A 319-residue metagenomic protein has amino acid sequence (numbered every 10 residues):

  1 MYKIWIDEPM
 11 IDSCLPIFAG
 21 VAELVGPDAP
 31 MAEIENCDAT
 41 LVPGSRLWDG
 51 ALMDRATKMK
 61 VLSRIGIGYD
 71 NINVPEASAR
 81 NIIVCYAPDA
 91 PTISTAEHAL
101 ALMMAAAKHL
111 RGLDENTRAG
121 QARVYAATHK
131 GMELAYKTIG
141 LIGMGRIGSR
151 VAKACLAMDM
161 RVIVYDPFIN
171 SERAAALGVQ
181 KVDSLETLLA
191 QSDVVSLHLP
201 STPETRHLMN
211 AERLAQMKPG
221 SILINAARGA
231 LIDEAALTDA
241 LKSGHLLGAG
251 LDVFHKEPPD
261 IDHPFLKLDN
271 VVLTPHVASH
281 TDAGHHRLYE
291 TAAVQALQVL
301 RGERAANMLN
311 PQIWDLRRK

Functional and structural regions predicted by a protein language model:
M1-A87, N210: An N-terminal-biased, well-structured beta-alpha scaffold segment characteristic of Rossmann-like dinucleotide-binding
K3-I4, S13, S94, I163-Y165 (+3 more regions): Structural/interface elements that position substrates and couple domains in central-metabolism enzymes
A22, I82, V179-Q180, N270-V272: Short, conserved active-site loop motifs that form the nucleotide-linked donor/cofactor pocket
D38-A39, M59-V61, V194, I222 (+2 more regions): Short, Asp-centered acidic motifs that coordinate Mg2+ and/or phosphate in catalytic or ligand-binding sites
W48-L52, P167-P264: Rossmann-like adenosine-cofactor binding region
R80, P88-T138, R150-K153, A157 (+1 more regions): Phosphate-binding beta-alpha-beta segment of Rossmann-like dinucleotide-binding domains, i.e., the NAD(P)
M144-G145: Glycine-rich Rossmann-fold phosphate-binding loop(s) that bind the pyrophosphate of adenine dinucleotide cofactors
G220-K319: Rossmann-like dinucleotide-binding domain for NAD(H)/NADP(H)
